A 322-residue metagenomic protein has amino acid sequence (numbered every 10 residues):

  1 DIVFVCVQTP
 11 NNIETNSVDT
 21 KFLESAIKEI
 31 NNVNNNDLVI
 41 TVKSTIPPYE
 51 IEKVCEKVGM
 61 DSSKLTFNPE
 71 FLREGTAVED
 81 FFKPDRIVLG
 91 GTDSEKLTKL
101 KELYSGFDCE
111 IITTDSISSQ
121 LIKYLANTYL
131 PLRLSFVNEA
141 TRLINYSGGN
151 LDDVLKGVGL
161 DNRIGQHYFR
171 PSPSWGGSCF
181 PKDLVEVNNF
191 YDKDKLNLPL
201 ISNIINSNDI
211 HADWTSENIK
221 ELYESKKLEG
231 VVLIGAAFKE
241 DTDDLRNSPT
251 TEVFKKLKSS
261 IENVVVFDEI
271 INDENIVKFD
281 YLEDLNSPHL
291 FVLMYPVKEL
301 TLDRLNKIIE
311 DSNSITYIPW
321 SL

Functional and structural regions predicted by a protein language model:
D1-L322: Structural/interface elements that position substrates and couple domains in central-metabolism enzymes
